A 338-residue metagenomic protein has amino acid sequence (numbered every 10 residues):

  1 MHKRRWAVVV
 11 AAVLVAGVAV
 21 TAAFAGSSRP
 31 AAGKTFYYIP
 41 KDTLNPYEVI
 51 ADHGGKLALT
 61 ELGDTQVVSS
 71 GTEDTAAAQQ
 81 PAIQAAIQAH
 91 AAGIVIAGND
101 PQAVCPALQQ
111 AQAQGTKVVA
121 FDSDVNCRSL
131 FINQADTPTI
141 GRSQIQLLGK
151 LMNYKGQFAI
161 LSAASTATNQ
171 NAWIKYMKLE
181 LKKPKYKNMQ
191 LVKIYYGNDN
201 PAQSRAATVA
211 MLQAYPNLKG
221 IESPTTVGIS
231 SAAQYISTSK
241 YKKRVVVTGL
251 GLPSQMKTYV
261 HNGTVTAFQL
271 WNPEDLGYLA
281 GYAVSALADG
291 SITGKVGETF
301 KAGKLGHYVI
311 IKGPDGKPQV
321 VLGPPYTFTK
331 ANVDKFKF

Functional and structural regions predicted by a protein language model:
H2-V8, F24-F338: A residue-level marker of the well-folded mature domains of exported/periplasmic proteins
V10-A19: Bacterial N-terminal signal peptides
